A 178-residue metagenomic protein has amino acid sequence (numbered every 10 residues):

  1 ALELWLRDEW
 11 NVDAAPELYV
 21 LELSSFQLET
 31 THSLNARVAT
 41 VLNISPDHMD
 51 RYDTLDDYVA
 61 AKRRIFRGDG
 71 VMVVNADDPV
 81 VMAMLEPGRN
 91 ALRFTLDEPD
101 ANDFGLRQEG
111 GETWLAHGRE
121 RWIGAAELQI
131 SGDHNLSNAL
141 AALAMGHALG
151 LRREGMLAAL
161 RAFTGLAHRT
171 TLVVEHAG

Functional and structural regions predicted by a protein language model:
A1-L2, S25: Acidic, glycine-rich active-site loops and adjacent beta-strand->loop/helix elements that engage anionic groups
E3-P16, A36-R37, V41-G178: Acidic, Mg2+-coordinating active-site environments of NTP-dependent enzymes
E17-S25: Switch II (G3) loop of P-loop NTPases
L28: Carbohydrate-associated surface elements
T31-N35: ATP-dependent NMP and nucleoside kinases share a basic, alpha-helical "lid"
